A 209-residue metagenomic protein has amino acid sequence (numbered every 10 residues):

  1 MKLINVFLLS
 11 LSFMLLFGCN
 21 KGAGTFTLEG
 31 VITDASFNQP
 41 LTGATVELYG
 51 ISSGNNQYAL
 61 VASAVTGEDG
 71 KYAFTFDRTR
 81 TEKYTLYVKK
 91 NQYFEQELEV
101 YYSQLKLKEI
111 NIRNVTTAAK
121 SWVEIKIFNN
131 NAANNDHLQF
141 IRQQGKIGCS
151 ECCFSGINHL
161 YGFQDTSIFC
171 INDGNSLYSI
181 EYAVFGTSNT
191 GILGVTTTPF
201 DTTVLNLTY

Functional and structural regions predicted by a protein language model:
M1-Q39: Bacterial Sec-dependent N-terminal signal peptides
L28-D34, G70, S121-N130: A short, amphipathic beta-strand motif
G30, T66-D77: Glycine-centered loop-to-beta-strand initiation motif
F37-G54, N131-S150: Short, ordered, surface-exposed loop/turn motifs in non-cytosolic proteins
G54-K71, I147-Q164: Short, acidic Ser/Thr/Gly-rich low-complexity loop/linker segments typical of extracellular and cell-surface proteins
Y72-F74, N111-R113, D165-S167, T203: Short strand-edge motifs at loop-to-beta-strand transitions and within beta-strands of extracellular beta-rich domains
T79-L105, A183-G191: A short, solvent-exposed loop/turn motif at the edges and junctions of modular extracellular/periplasmic domains
Y101-K120, E124, T190-Y209: Extracellular beta-sheet/turn segments enriched in Thr/Pro/Gly and aliphatic residues
